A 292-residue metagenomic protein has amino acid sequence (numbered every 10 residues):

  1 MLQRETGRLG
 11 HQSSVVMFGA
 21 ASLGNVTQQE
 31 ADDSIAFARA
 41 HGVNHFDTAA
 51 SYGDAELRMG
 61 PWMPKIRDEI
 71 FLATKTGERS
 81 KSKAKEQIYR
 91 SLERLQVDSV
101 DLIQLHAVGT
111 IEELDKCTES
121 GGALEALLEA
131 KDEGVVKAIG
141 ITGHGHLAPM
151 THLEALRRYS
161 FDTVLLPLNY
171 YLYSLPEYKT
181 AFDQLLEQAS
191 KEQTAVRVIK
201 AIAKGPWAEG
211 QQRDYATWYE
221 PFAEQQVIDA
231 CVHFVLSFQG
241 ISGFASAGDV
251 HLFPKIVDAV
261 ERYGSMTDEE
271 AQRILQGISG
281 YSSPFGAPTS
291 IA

Functional and structural regions predicted by a protein language model:
M1-I70, A126: N-terminal binding-site loop/beta-alpha segment at the start of enzyme catalytic domains that lines or forms
T6, F18, F46, M59 (+8 more regions): Conserved, mostly hydrophobic/aromatic
G7-G10, A40, G60-D68, Y89-D98 (+3 more regions): Acidic (Asp/Glu)-rich catalytic clusters
S13, E69-I70, V97-V100, V136 (+2 more regions): Local beta-strand N-terminus motif with an aromatic residue
V26-A38, K81-Q96, H146-L156, Q226-F234: Short, acidic/polar
D54, V108-A292: Beta/alpha (TIM)-barrel catalytic core signal, keyed to glycine-rich beta->alpha loops juxtaposed to Asp/Glu that bind
E69-S80, L102-H106, L166-Y170: A short, structured active-site edge motif that brings together acidic residues
L92-D115: Active-site groove signature of glycoside hydrolases
